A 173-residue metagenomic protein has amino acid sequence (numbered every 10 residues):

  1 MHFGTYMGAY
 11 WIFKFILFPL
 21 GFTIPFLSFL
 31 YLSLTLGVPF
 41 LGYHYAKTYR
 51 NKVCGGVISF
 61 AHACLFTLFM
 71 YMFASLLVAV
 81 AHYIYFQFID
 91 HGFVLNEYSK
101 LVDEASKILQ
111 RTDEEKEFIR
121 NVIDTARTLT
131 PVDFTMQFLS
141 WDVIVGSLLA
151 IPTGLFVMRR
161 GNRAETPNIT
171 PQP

Functional and structural regions predicted by a protein language model:
M1-R50: Transmembrane alpha-helical insertion/packing segments
H2, Y6-Y10, K14, V38 (+5 more regions): Alpha-helical transmembrane segments of multipass membrane proteins
H44-H62: Membrane-helix interface/capping segments
S59-M72: Alpha-helical transmembrane-segment detector that highlights a single hydrophobic TM helix and its immediate
V80-L109: Functional transmembrane-helix hotspots
V102-T130: Short membrane-interface loop/juxtamembrane segments of multi-pass integral membrane proteins
D124-S147: Individual transmembrane alpha-helix segments
G161-P173: Short, charged juxtamembrane terminal tails flanking transmembrane helices
